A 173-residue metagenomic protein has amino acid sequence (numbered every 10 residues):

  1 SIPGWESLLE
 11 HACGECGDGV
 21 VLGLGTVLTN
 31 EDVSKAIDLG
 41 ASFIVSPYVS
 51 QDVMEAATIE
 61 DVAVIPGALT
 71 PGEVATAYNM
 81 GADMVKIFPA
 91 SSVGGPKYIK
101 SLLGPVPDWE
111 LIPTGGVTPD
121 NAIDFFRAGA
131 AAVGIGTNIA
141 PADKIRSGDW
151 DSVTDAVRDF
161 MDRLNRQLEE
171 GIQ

Functional and structural regions predicted by a protein language model:
S1-C16, N30-S34, I44-N79, P89-P105 (+2 more regions): Active-site-adjacent beta->alpha loops and helix N-cap segments on the catalytic face of soluble alpha/beta enzymes
G14-V20, V106-D108, Q167-L168: Short helix-capping segments at alpha-helix termini
V20-G25, I44-S46, V64-G67, V85-I87 (+2 more regions): Hydrophobic faces of well-ordered beta-strands that scaffold small-molecule active sites in alpha/beta enzyme cores
A36, V85, F125, F160: Conserved, mostly hydrophobic/aromatic
N79-M80, R163: CE4/NodB-like, metal-dependent polysaccharide N-deacetylase domain that modifies extracellular/periplasmic N-acetylated
I123-T137: Short glycine/proline-rich, acidic loop/turn segments that cap or connect secondary-structure elements
R163-Q173: Generic C-terminal helix-cap and adjacent flexible tail
